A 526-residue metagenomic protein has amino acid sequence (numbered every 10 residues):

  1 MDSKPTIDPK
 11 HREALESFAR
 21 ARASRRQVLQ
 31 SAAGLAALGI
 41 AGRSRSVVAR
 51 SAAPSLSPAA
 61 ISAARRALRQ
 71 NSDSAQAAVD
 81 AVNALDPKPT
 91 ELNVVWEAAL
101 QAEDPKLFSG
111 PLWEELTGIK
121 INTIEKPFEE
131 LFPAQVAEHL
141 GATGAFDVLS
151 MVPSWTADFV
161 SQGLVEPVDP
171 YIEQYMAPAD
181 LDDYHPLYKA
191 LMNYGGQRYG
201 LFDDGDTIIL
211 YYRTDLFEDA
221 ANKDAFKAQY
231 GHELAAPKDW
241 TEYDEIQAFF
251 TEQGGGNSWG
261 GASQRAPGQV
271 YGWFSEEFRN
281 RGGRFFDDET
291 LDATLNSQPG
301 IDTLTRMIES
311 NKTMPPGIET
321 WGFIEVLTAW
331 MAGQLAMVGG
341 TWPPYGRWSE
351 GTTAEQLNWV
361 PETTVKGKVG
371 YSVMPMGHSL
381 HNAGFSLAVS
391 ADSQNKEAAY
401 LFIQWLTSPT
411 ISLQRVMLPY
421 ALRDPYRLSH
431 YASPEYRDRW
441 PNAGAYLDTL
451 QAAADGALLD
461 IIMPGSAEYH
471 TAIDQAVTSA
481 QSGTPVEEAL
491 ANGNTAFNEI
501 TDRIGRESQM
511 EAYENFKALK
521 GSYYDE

Functional and structural regions predicted by a protein language model:
M1-S24, G34, R50: N-terminal secretory signal peptides
A21-Q27, A37-A67: N-terminal twin-arginine translocation
A60-A64, N71-S74, A78, D86 (+4 more regions): C-terminal lobe and pocket-closing loops of periplasmic/extracytoplasmic Venus-flytrap solute-binding proteins
A63-D86, P153-Y211, T241, P361-V373 (+1 more regions): Hinge/lid segment of periplasmic solute-binding proteins
V94-V95, E125, T320, N442-D502: C-terminal capping/gating helix-and-loop segments adjacent to ligand/active sites or protein-protein/ligand interfaces
S109, V270-G283, L295, I301-L401: Extracytoplasmic/periplasmic substrate-binding proteins
P111-L187, N193, G200, A220-A221 (+4 more regions): Extracytoplasmic "Venus flytrap"/periplasmic binding protein-like
I172-M176, N193-Q269, G283-E319, A391-E397 (+1 more regions): Helix-loop-helix "hinge/cap" segment bordering the ligand-binding cleft or interdomain interface
